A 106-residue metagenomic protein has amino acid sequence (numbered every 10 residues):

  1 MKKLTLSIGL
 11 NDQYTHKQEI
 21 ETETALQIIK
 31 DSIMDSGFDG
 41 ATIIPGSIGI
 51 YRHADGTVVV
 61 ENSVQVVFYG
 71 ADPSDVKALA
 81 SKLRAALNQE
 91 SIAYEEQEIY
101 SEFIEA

Functional and structural regions predicted by a protein language model:
M1-A106: Positively charged, small/polar-rich N-terminal and surface patches that mediate targeting and assembly and bind
